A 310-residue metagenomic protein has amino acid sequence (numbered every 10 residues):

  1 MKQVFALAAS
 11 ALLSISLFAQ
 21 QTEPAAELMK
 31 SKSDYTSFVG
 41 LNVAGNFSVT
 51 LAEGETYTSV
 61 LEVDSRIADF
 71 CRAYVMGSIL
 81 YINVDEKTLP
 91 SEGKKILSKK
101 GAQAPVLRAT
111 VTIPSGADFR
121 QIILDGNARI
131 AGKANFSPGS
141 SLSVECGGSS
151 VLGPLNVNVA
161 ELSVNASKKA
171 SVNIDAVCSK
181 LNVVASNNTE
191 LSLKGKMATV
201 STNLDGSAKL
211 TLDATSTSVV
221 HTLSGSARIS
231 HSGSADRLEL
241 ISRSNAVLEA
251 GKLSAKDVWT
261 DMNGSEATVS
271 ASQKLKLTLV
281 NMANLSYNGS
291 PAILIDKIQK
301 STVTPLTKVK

Functional and structural regions predicted by a protein language model:
M1-E27: Bacterial Sec-dependent N-terminal signal peptides
A9, A52, N288: Active-site-proximal flexible loops/turns
S14-I15, K180, T199: Hydrophobic alpha-helical membrane context
Q20-A44, S48-G147, P154-S167, S171-V184 (+4 more regions): Acidic (Asp/Glu) and glycine-rich low-complexity loops/linkers that are typically intrinsically disordered
I174-A176, L191-K310: Short, surface-exposed interaction patches in beta-rich subdomains that mediate adhesion/assembly near membranes
